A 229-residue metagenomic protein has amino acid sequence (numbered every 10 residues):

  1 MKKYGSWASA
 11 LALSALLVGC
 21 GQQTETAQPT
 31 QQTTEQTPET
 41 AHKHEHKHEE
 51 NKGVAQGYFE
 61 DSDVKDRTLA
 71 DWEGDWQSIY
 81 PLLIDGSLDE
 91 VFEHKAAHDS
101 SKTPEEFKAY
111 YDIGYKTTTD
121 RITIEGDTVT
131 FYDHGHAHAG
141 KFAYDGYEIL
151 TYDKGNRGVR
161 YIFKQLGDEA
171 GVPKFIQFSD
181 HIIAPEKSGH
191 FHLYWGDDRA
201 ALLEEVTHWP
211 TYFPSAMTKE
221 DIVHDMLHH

Functional and structural regions predicted by a protein language model:
K2-A8, C20-Q77, P81-K102, I183-H229: Amphipathic/hydrophobic helical signal segments and adjacent flexible N-terminal regions that mediate secretion
A12-L13: Beta-rich interaction/scaffold domains
Y80, G158-K164, P173-I183, H190-Y194: Ordered hydrophobic segments in well-structured contexts
E106-I176: Contiguous, well-ordered beta-strand patches that form the walls/edges of small beta-barrel/beta-sandwich domains
